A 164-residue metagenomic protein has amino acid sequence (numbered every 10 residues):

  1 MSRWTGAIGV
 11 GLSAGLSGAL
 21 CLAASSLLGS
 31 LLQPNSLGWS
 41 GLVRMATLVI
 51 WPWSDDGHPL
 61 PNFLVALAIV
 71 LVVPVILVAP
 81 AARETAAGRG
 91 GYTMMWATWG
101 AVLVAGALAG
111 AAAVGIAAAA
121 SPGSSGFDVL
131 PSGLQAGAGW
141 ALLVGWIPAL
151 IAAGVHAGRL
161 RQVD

Functional and structural regions predicted by a protein language model:
M1-G6, V73-V102, L160-D164: Cytoplasmic juxtamembrane regions at transmembrane-helix boundaries
A7-L12, L64-A68, M95-G100: Hydrophobic alpha-helical transmembrane segments
L12-I69, S124-A136: Long, glycine/tryptophan/cysteine-rich extracytoplasmic
A14-L22, V73, A118, W146-I151: Hydrophobic core segments of alpha-helical transmembrane domains in multi-pass membrane transport and ion-translocation
G18-A23, V102-A112: Aromatic-anchored segments of alpha-helical transmembrane domains
S30-P34, A82, A86-A87, A118-P122 (+2 more regions): Transmembrane helix-loop junctions in multipass membrane proteins, especially transporters and channels
P61-E84, G110: Hydrophobic alpha-helical transmembrane segments
A105-D164: Alpha-helical transmembrane segments of multi-pass integral membrane proteins, characterized by long hydrophobic
